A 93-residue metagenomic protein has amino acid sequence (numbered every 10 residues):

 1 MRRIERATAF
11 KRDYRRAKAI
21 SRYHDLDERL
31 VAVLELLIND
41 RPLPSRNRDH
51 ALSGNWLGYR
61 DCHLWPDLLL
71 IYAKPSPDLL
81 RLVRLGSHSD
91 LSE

Functional and structural regions predicted by a protein language model:
M1-P66, P75-R81, S89-E93: Basic, Lys/Arg-enriched alpha-helical interface segments
G86: Residues forming the ATP-binding cleft of Hanks-type serine/threonine protein kinase domains
